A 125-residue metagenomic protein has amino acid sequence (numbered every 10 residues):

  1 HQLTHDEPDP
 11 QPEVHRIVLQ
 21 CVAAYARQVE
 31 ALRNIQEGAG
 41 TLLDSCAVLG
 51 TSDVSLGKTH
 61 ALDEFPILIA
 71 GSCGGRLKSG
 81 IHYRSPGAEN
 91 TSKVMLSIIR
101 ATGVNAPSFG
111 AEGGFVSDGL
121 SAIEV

Functional and structural regions predicted by a protein language model:
H1-V125: Ligand-binding pockets and gating/stacking loops
